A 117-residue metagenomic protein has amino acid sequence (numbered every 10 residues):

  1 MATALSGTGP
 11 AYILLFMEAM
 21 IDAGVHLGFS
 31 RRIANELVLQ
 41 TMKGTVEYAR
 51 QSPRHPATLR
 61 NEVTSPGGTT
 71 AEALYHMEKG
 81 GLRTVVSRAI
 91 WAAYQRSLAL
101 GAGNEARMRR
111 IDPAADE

Functional and structural regions predicted by a protein language model:
M1-E36: Anionic-ligand binding region
N35, L39-E117: NAD(P)-dependent Rossmann-like dehydrogenase/reductase catalytic/cofactor-binding core
